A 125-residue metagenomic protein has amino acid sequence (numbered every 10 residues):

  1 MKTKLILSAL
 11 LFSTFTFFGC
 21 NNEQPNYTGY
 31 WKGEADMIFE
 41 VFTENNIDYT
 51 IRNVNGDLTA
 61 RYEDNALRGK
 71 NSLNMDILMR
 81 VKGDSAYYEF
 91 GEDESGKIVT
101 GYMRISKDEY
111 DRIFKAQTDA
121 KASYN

Functional and structural regions predicted by a protein language model:
M1-L5: Positively charged n-region of N-terminal signal peptides that target proteins for export
I6-L11: Sec-dependent N-terminal signal peptides
T16-G19: C-terminal motif of bacterial Sec signal peptides marking the signal peptidase cleavage site
N21-E23: Bacterial signal peptide processing site
P25-I38: Tryptophan-anchored aromatic micro-motifs
M37-S72: N-terminal glycine/threonine-rich, aromatic-flanked beta-hairpin/loop signature
E92-N125: Edge beta-strand at a domain terminus
